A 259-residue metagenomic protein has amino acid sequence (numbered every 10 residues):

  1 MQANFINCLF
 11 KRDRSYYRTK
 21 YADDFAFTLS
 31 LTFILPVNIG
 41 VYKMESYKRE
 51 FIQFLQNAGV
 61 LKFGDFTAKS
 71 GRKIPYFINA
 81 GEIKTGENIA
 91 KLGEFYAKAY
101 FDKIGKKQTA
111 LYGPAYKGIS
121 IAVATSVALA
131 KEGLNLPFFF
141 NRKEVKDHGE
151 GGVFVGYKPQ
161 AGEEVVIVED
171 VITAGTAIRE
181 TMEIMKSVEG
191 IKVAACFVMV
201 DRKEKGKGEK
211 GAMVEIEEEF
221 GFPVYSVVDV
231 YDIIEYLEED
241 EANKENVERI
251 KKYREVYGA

Functional and structural regions predicted by a protein language model:
Q2, C8-V168, T176-A259: PRPP-associated nucleotide enzymes
T173: Active-site-proximal mixed secondary-structure blocks
